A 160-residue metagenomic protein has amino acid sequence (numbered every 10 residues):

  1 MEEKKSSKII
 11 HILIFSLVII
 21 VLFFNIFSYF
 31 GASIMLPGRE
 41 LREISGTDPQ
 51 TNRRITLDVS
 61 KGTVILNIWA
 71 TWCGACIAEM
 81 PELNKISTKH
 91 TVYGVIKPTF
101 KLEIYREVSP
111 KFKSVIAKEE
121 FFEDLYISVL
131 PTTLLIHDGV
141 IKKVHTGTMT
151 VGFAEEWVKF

Functional and structural regions predicted by a protein language model:
M1-S45, V158-F160: N-terminal targeting signals for export/organelle localization
E43-V64: A short beta-strand-turn-helix
K61-V64, I68-W72, V129: Short pre-active-site segment immediately N-terminal to redox-active cysteine/selenocysteine motifs in thiol-based
I65-L66, V92, T133: Hydrophobic beta-strand anchors of alpha/beta hydrolase catalytic cores
I68, V95-K97, D138: Cofactor-binding loop segments of dinucleotide-utilizing enzymes, especially the Rossmann-like FAD- and NAD(P)+-binding
T71-A78, T132: C-type cytochrome heme c attachment motif
I77-P110, A117-E123: Structural microenvironment flanking redox-active thiols in thiol-disulfide oxidoreductases
E107-P110, I116-F160: Thiol/disulfide oxidoreductase modules built on the thioredoxin-like
